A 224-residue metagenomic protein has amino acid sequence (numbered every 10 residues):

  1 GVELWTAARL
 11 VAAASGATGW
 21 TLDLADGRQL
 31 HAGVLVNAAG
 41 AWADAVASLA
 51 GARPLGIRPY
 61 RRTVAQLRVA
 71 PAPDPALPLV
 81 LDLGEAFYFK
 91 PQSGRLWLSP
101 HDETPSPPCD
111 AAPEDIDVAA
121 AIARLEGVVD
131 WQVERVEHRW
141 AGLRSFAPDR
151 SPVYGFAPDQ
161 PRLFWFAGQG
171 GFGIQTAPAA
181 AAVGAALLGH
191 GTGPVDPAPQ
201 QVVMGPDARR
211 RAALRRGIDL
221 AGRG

Functional and structural regions predicted by a protein language model:
V2-E3, L163: Short, conserved active-site loop motifs that form the nucleotide-linked donor/cofactor pocket
E3-W20: A conserved short coil-to-beta-strand element within the FAD-binding core of flavoproteins
A8, A39-A41, P178: Alpha-helix N-cap/helix-start capping motif
T18-L22, P75-P78: Short, hydrophobic/aromatic-rich segments at coil-to-beta transitions
A25-G27, G84: Glycine-centered tight beta-turn/hairpin loop motif at sheet-sheet or coil-to-beta transitions
Q29-P78: Central helical "cap/lid" subdomain
P54, R68-R162, A167: Active-site lid/adjacent beta-loop-alpha segment flanking the redox-cofactor pocket in flavoenzymes
P158-G224: C-terminal lid/capping helical subdomain adjacent to the catalytic/cofactor pocket in oxidative enzymes
